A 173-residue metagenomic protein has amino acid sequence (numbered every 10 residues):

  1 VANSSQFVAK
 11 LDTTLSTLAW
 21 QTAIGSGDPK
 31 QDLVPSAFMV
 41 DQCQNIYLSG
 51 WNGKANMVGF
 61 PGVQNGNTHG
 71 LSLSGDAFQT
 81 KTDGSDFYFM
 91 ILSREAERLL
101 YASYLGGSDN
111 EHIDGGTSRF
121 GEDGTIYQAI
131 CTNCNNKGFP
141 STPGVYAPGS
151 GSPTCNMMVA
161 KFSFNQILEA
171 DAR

Functional and structural regions predicted by a protein language model:
V1-R173: A sequence-level/structural motif corresponding to short, flexible coil/turn segments enriched in small polar residues
